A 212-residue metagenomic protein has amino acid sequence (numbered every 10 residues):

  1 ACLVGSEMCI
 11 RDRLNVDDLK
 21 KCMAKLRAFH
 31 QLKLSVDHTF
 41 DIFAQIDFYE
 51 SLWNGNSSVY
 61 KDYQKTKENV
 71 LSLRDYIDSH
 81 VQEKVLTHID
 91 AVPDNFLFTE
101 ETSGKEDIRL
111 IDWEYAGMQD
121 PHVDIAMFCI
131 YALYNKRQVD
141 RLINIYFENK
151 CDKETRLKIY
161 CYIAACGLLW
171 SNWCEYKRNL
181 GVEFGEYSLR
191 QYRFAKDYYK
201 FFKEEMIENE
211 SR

Functional and structural regions predicted by a protein language model:
A1-I10: Single conserved hydrophobic/aromatic residue that forms the stacking wall/gate of nucleotide- or nucleobase-binding
R11-D41: Conserved kinase catalytic-core helix
L34-I89, T99-E101, N144: An alpha-helical support segment within catalytic cores of ATP-dependent transferases
L86, R109-D112: Pre-DFG segment of protein kinase catalytic domains
H122-C151, A164-V182, F194: Active-site activation/catalytic loop segments of kinase-like enzymes and analogous catalytic loops in related
N172-R212: ATP/Mg2+ or Mg2+-diphosphate-binding catalytic cores that bind nucleotide phosphates or diphosphates via glycine-rich
